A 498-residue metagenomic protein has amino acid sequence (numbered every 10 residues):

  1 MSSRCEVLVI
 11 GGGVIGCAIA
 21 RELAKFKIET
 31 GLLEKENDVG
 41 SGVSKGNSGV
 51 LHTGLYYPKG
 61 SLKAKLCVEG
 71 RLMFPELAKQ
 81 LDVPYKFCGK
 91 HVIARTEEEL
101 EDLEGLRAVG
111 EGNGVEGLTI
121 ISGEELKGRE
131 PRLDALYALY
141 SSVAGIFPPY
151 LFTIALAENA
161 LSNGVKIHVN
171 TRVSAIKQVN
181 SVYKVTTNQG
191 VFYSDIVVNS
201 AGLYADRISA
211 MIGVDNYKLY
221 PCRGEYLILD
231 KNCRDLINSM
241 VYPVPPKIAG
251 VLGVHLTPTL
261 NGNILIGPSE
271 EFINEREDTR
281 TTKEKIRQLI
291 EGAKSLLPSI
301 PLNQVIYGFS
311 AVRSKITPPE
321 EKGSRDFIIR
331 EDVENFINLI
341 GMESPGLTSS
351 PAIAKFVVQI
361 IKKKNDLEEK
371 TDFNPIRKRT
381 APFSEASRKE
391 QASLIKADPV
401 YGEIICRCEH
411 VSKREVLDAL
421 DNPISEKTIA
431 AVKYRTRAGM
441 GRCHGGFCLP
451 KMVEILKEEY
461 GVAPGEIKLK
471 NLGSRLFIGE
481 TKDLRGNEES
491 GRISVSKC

Functional and structural regions predicted by a protein language model:
S2-I15: Beta1/beta-strand and adjacent pyrophosphate-binding region of the FAD-binding site in flavoprotein oxidoreductases
A18, I176-G267, E271-R280, E291 (+3 more regions): Flavin-dependent oxidoreductases
A24-K45: Glycine-rich FAD pyrophosphate-binding loop
G49-E125, R129, A135, G253-V254: Dinucleotide-binding Rossmann-like beta1-alpha1 core, especially the glycine-rich loop that anchors the ADP
P58, K63-V68, I93-D102, Y140-E158 (+3 more regions): Short beta-strand to alpha-helix junction loop
Y140-I196: Helical element adjacent to the flavin cofactor pocket in flavoenzyme catalytic cores
P149, V251, L260, F272 (+3 more regions): C-terminal catalytic lobe of FAD-dependent flavoproteins
E403-V416, T436-V453: Local cysteine-cluster metal-coordination motifs and their immediate loop/turn environment, predominantly Fe-S cluster
